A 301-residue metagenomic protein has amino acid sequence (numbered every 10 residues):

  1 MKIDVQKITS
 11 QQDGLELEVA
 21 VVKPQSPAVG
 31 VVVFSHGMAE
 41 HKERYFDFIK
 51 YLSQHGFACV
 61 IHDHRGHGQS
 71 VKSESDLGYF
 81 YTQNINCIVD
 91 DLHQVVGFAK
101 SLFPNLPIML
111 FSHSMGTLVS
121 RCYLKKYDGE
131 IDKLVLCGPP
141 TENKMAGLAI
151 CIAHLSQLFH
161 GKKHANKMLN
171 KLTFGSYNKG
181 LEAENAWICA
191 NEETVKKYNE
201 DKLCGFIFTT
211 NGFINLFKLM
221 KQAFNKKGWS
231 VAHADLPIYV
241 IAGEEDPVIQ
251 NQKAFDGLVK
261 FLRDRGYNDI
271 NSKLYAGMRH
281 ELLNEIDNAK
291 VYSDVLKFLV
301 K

Functional and structural regions predicted by a protein language model:
M1-P24: N-terminal cap/lid segment of alpha/beta-hydrolase-fold proteins
H36-E40, M115, E244-E245: Active-site glycine-rich loops that stabilize anionic/oxyanionic intermediates across multiple enzyme folds
R44, I49-S75: Conserved alpha/beta-hydrolase
F80-K100: Alpha/beta-hydrolase active-site loop
F103-S114: Alpha/beta-hydrolase fold nucleophile elbow
S120-L203: Alpha/beta-hydrolase-fold enzymes
V240-A242: Short beta-strand/loop motif that positions the catalytic acidic residue of the alpha/beta-hydrolase fold
R263-K301: Catalytic active-site module of serine/aspartate enzymes centered on a nucleophile-bearing elbow/loop
